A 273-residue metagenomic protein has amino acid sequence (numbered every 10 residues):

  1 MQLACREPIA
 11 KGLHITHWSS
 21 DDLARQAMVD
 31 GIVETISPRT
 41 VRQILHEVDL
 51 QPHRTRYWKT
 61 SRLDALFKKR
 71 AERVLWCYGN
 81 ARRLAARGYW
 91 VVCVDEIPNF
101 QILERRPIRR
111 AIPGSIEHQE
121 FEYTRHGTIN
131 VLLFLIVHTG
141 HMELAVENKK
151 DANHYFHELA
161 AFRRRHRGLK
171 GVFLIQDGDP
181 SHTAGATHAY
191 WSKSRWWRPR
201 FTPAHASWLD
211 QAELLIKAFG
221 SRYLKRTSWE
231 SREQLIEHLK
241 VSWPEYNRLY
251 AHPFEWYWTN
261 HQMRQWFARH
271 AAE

Functional and structural regions predicted by a protein language model:
Q2-A10, H17, D21-R125, A272-E273: Charge-mixed, compositionally biased segments that are often intrinsically disordered regulatory tracts
E104, Q234-E273: C-terminal domain-tail junction helix/linker
A111-K170: Electropositive, glycine- and tryptophan-enriched low-complexity nucleic-acid-binding patches
H118-T124, K193-Q211, T227-W229: RNase H-like polynucleotidyl transferase catalytic core
M142, A212-Q234, E245-N247: Active-site proximal helix-loop segment of RNase H-like, two-metal nucleases, encompassing DDE(D)
L169-T183: Acidic/histidine-rich, metal-coordinating catalytic segments
Q176-G178, R200-R222, L235: RNase H-like two-metal-ion nuclease catalytic core shared by retroviral integrases and related mobile-element nucleases
